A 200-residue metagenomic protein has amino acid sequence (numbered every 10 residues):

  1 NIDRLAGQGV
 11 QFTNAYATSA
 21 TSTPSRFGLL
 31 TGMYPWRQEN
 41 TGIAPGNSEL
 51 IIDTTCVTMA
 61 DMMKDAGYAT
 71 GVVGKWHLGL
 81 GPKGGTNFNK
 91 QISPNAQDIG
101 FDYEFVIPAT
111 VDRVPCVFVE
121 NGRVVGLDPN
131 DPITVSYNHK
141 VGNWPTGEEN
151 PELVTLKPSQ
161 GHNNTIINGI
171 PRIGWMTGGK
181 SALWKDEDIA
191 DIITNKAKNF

Functional and structural regions predicted by a protein language model:
N1-F200: Formylglycine-dependent sulfatase
